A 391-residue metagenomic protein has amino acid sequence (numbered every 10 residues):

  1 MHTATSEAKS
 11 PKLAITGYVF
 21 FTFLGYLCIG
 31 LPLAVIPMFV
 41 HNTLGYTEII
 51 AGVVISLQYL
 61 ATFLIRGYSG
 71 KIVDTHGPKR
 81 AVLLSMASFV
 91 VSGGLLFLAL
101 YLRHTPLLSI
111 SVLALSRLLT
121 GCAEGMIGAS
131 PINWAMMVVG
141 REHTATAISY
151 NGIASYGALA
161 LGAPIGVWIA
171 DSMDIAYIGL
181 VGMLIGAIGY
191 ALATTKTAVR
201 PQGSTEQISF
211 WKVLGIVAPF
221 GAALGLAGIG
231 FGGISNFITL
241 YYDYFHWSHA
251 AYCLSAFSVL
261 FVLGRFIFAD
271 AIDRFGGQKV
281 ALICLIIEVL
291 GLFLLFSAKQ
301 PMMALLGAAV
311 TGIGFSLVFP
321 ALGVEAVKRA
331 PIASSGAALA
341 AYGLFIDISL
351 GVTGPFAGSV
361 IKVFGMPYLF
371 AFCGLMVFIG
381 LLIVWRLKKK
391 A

Functional and structural regions predicted by a protein language model:
L13-I55, Y59, F231-Y241: Helix-loop boundary and gating motifs at the non-cytosolic
L33-A34, P219-L254: Extracytoplasmic gate region of multi-pass secondary transporters
Y59-G67, L159-A160, S258-F266, L350-G351: Residue-level signature of mid-helix packing/kink "hotspots" within the transmembrane helices of 12-pass Major
L64-Y101: Conserved MFS/SLC helix-loop-helix module at the cytosolic interface between two early adjacent transmembrane helices
I65-P78, A170, G264-G277, I361: Helix-to-loop junctions at the C-terminal end of transmembrane segments in multipass secondary transporters
A87-P106, I287-K299: C-terminal ends and interior cores of transmembrane alpha-helices in multi-pass membrane transporters/permeases
S116-A154: Cytoplasmic helix-loop-helix junction between adjacent transmembrane helices in 12-TM secondary transporters
M183-Q202, I383-K388: C-terminal membrane-cytosol helix-exit motif in multi-pass small-molecule transporters
